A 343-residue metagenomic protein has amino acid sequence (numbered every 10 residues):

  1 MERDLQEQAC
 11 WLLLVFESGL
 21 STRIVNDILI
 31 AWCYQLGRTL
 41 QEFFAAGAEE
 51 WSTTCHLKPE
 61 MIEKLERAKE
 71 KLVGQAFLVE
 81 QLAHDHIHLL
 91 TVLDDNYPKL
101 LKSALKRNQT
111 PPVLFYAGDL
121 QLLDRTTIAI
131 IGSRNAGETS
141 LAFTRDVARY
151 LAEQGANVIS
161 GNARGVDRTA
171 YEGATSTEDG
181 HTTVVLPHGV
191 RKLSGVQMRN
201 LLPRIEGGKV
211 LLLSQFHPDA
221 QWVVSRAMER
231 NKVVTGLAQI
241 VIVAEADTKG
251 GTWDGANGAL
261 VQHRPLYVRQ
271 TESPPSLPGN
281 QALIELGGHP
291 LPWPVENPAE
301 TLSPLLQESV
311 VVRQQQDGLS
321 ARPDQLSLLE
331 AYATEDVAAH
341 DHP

Functional and structural regions predicted by a protein language model:
M1-N96: Short, small/acidic-rich helices and loops at N termini and domain boundaries of DNA replication/processing enzymes
M1-W11, F16-G19, H84-D85, T91-P343: Glycine-biased, small-residue-rich flexible motifs in mid-sequence functional cores and linkers
